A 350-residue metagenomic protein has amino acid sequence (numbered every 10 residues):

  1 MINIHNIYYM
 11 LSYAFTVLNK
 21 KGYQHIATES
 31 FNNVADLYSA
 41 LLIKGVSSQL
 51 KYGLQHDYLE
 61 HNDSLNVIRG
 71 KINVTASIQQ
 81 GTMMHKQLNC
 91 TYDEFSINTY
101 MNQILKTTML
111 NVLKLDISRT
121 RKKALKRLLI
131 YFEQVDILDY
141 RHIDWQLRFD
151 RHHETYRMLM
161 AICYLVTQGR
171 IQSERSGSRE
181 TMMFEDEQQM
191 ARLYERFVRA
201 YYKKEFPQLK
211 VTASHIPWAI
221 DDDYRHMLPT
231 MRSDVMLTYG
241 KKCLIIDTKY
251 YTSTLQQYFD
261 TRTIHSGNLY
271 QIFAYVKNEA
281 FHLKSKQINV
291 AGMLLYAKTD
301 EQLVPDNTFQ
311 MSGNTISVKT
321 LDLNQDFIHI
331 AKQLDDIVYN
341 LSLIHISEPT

Functional and structural regions predicted by a protein language model:
M1-R179: Terminal, charged accessory segments of proteins
D57-H61, T212-K241: Active-site metal-binding core of divalent-cation-utilizing nuclease and nuclease-like domains
F149-H153, R179-R199: A short, highly charged nucleic-acid-interacting micro-segment common to nuclease and nuclease-linked defense proteins
Q188-W218: Acidic-basic catalytic patches of nuclease active cores, encompassing PD-(D/E)XK and other metal-cofactor nuclease
D223-H226, L255-G267, F281-K284, D322-Q325: Short, contiguous acidic/charged loop-to-helix segments that flank catalytic cores in large enzymes
S233-Y258, Y275: Conserved catalytic cores of phosphodiester-cleaving nucleases, focusing on short active-site segments
Y250, F259-I264, V276-N307: Nucleic-acid nuclease catalytic cores
I344-T350: Conserved small/polar residues in nucleotide/adenosyl-binding loops
